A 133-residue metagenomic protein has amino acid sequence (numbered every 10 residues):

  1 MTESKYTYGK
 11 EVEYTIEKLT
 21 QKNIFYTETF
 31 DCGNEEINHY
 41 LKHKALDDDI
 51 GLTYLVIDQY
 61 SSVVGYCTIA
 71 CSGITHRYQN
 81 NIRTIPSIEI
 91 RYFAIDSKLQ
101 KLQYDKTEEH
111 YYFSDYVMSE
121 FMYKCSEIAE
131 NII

Functional and structural regions predicted by a protein language model:
M1-E108, Y116-I133: Non-catalytic substrate-recognition and accessory regions of acyl/acetyltransferase enzymes
